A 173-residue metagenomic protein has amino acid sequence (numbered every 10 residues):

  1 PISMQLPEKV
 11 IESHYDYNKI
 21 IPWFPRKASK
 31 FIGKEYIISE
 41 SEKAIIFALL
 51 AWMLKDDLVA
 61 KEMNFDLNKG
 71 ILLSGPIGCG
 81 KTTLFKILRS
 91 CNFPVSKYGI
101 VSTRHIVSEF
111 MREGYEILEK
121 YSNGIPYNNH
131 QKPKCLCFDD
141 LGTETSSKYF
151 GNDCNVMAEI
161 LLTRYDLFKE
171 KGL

Functional and structural regions predicted by a protein language model:
P1-L67: A short, basic N-terminal segment
G70: Walker A (P-loop) ATP-phosphate-binding motif of ABC ATPase nucleotide-binding domains
L73: Hydrophobic anchor at the beta1->P-loop junction of P-loop NTPases
G78-K81: Conserved glycine(s) of the Walker
L84, L88: Hydrophobic positions on the alpha1 helix immediately C-terminal to the Walker A/P-loop
S90-L136: AAA+/P-loop NTPase substrate/partner-engagement loops
D139-L141: Walker B catalytic acidic pair
T143-L173: Replace "adjacent to P-loop NTPase cores in ATP/GTP-dependent enzymes" with "adjacent to NTP-binding cores
